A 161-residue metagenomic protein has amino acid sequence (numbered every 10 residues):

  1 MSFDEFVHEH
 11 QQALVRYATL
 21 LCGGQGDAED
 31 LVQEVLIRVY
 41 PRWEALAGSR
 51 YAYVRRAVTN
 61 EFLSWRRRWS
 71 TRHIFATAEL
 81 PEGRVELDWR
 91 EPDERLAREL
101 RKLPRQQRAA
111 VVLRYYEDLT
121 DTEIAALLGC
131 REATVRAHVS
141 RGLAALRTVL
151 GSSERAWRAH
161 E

Functional and structural regions predicted by a protein language model:
M1-R16, G26-E29, A45: A short, charge-rich alpha-helical start-of-domain segment used by transcription regulators
Q11, V15, L36, P104 (+2 more regions): C-terminal flanking helix
L14, A18, A28-V39, V54-A57 (+3 more regions): Short, small-hydrophobic-rich alpha-helical interface motif
P41, A45, S49, A57-T77 (+1 more regions): Arg/Lys-rich amphipathic alpha helix in sigma70-family domain 2
L63, L128-S152: DNA-recognition helix of helix-turn-helix
S64, R72-L100, T120, A159-H160: Internal acidic/polar
R101, R105, E117-T134: Helix-turn-helix DNA-binding module
A110-R114: A short pre-motif secondary-structure segment
